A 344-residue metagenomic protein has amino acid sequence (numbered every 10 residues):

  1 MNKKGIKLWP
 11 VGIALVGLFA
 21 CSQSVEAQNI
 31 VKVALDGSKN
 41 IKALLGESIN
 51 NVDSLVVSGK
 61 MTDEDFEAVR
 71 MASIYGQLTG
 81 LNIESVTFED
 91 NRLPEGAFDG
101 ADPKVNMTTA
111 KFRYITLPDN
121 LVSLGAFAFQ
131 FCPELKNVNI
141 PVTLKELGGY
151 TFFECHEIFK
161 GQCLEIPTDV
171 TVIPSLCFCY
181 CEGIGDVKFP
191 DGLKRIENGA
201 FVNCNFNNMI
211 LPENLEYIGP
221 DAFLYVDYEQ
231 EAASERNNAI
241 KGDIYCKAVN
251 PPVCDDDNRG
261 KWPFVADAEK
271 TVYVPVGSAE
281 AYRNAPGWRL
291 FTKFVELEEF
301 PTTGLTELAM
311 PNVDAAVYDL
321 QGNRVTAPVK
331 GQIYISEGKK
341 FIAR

Functional and structural regions predicted by a protein language model:
N2-I13: Bacterial N-terminal signal peptides that target proteins for export
I6, I333-R344: C-terminal tail/sorting-segment detector
W9, N29-D36, D53-M61, G76-N91 (+8 more regions): Structural signature of tandem-repeat unit edges
C21-A27: Sec/Tat signal peptide C-region and signal peptidase I cleavage site
A27-Q28, N323: Boundary of Sec targeting at the N-terminus
L55, Y282, T303-T306, G322 (+1 more regions): Terminal processing/anchoring signals of secreted or surface-associated proteins and related intramolecular
G96-A97, G125-A128, G148-F153, P174-C177 (+2 more regions): Consensus positions within tandem repeat domains that build extended binding/scaffold surfaces
L297-R324: Residue-level detector of functionally pivotal "anchor" positions at catalytic/ligand-binding pockets or at interdomain
